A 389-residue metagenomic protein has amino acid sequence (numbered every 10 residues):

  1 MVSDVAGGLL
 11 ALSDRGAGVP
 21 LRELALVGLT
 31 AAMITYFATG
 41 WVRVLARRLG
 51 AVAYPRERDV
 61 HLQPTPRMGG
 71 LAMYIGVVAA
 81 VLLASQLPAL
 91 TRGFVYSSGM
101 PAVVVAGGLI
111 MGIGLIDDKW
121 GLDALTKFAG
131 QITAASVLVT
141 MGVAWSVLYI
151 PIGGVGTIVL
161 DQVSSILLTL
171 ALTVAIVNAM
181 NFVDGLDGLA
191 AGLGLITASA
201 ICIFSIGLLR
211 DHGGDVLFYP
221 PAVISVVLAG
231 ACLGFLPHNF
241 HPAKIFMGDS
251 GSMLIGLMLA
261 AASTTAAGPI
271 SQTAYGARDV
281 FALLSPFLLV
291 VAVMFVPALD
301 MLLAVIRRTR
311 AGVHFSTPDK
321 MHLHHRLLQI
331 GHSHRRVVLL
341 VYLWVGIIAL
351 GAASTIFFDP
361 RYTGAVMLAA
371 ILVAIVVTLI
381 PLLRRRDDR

Functional and structural regions predicted by a protein language model:
V2-G50, Y74-G112, L189-R389: Alpha-helical transmembrane segments
Y54-M68: Juxtamembrane helix-capping/reentrant segments at transmembrane boundaries
P66-Q86, S136-V143: A generic, lipid-embedded transmembrane alpha helix
S98-L138: Hydrophobic alpha-helical hairpins/lids featuring a short glycine-rich hinge
D118-W120, I150-L160, H332: Membrane interface segments of multi-pass transport proteins and intramembrane proteases
T140-Y149, I203-L208: Hydrophobic alpha-helical segments and their helix-loop junctions in multi-pass secondary transporters
S164-M180, L189: Function-critical hydrophobic alpha-helical transmembrane segments in multi-pass membrane proteins
